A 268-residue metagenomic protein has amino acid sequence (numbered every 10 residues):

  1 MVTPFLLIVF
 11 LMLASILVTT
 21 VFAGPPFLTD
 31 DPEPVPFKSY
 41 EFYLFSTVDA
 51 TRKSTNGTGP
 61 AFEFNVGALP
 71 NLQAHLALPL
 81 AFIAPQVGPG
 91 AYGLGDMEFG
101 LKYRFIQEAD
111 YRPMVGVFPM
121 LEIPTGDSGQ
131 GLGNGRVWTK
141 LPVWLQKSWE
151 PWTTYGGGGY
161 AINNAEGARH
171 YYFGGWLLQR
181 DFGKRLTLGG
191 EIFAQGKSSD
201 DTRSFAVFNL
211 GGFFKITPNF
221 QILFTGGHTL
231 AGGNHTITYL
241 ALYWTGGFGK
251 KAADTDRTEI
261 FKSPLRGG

Functional and structural regions predicted by a protein language model:
M1-L7: Positively charged n-region of N-terminal signal peptides that target proteins for export
L7-T20: Bacterial N-terminal signal peptides
F22-G268: Transmembrane beta-barrel domains of Gram-negative outer membranes and organellar outer membranes
